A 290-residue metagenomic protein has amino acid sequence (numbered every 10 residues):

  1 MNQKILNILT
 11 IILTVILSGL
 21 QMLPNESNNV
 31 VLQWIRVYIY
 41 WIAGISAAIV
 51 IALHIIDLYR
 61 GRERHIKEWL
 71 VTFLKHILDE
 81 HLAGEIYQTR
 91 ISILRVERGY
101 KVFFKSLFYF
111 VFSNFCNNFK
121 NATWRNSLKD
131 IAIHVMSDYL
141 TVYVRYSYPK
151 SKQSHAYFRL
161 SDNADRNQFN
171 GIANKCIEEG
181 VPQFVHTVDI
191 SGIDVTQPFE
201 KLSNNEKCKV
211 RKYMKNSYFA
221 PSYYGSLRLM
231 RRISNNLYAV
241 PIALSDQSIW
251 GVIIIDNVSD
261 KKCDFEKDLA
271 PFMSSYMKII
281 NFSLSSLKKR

Functional and structural regions predicted by a protein language model:
M1-V15: Juxtamembrane interface helix immediately N-terminal to a transmembrane segment
K4, I8, S222-G225, V258-K261: Non-catalytic regulatory/interaction regions at protein termini and inter-domain linkers
G19-V30: Juxtamembrane "helix-exit" motif on the non-cytosolic side of transmembrane helices
N28-A164: Intrinsically disordered, low-complexity terminal regulatory regions
E85-V96, V185-I193, K289-R290: Short glycine-rich, low-complexity/disordered patches
K120-M230: Regulatory sensory and allosteric helical modules in signal-transduction proteins and certain transcription factors
N236-L244: A short, aliphatic-rich beta-strand micro-motif
D246-R290: Juxtadomain coupling helices with adjacent low-complexity linkers
